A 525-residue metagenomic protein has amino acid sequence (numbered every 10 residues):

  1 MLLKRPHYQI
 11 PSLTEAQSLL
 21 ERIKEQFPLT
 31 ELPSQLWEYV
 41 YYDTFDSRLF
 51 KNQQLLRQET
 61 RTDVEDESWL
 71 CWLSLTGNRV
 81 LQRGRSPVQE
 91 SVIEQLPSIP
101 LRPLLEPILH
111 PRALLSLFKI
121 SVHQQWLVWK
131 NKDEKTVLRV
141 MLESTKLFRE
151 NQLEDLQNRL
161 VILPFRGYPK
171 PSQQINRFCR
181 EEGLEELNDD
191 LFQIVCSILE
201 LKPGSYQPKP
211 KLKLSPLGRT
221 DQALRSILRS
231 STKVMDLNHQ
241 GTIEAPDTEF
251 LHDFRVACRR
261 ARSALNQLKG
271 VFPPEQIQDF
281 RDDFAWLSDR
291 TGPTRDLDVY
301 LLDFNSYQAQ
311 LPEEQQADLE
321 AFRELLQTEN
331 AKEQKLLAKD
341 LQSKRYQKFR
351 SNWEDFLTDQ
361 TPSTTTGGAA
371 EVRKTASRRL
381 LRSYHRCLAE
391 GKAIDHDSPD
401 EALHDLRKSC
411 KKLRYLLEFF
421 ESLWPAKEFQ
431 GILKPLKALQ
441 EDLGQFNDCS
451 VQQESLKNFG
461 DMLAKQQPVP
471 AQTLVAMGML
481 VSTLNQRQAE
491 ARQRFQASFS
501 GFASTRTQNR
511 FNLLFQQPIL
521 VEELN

Functional and structural regions predicted by a protein language model:
M1-N525: Function-determining surface determinants
